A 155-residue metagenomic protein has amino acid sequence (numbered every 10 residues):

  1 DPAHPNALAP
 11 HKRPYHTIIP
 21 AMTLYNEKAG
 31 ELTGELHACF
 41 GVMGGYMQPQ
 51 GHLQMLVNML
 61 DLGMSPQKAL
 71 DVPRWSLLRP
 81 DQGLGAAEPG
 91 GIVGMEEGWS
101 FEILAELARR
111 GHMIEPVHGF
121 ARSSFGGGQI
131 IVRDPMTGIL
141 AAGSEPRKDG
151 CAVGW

Functional and structural regions predicted by a protein language model:
D1-H118: Proteins synthesized as precursors that undergo proteolytic processing into mature forms
M95-W155: Cofactor-centric catalytic regions
